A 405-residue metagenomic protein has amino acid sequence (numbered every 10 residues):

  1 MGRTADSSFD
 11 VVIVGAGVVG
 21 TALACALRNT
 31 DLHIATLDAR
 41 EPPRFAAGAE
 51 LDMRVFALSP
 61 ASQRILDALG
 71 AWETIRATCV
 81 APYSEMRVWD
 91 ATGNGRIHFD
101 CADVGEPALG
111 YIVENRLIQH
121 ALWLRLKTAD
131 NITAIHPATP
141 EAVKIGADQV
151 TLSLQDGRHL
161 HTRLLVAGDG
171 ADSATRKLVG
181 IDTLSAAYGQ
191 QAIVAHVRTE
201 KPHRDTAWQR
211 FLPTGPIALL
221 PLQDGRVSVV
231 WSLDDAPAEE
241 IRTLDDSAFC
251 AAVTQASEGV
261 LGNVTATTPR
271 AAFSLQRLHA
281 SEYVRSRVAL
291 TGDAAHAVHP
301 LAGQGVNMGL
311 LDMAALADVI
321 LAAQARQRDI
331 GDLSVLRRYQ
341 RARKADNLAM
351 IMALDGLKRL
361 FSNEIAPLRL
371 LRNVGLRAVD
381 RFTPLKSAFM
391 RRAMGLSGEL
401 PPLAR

Functional and structural regions predicted by a protein language model:
S7-S8, T78-L178, A186-Q191: Conserved N-terminal helical subregion
F9-T36: N-terminal Rossmann-like FAD-binding beta1-loop-alpha1 element of flavoenzymes
V19, P42, D172: Conserved Rossmann-like nucleotide-cofactor binding loop
R28-L51: Glycine-rich FAD pyrophosphate-binding loop
E50-A91: N-terminal FAD cofactor-binding segment of flavoenzymes
L66, Q149-R270, L275: Conserved FAD-binding catalytic core of PHBH/FMO-like flavoproteins
E239-G331: FAD/FMN-dependent oxidoreductases across multiple families
D318-R405: C-terminal helical "tail/cap" subdomain of flavin- and related membrane-associated enzymes
